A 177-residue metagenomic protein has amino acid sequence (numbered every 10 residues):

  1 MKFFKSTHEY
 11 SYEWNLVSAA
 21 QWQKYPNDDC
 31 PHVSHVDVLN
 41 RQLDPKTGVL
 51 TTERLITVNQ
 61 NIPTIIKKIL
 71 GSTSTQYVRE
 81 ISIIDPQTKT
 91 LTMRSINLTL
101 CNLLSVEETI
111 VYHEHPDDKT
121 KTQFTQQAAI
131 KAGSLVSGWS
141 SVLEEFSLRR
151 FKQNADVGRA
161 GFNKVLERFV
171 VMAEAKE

Functional and structural regions predicted by a protein language model:
M1-T64: Hydrophobic ligand-binding cavity/cleft-lining segments
K2-T7, N15, C30, K67-S74 (+1 more regions): Terminal "cap-and-tail" regions of soluble proteins that handle hydrophobic small molecules
L39-S95: Glycine-rich portal/gate segments that line the openings of hydrophobic small-molecule binding cavities
